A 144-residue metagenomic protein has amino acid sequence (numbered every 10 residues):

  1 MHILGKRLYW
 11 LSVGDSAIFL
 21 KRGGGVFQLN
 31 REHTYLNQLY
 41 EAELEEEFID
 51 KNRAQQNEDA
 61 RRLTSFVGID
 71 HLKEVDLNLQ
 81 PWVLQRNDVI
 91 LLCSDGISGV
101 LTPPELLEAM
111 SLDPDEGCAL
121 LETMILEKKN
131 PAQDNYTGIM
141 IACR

Functional and structural regions predicted by a protein language model:
M1-R22, Q28: Conserved catalytic micro-motifs used in adenylation/nucleotidyl-transfer and phosphoryl/amide- and methyl-transfer
L11-S12, G23, L39-A42, P103-P104: A short secondary-structure junction signal
G14, R31-E32, S94: Fold-independent oxyanion-binding glycine-rich loops and adjacent beta-strand/coil segments at enzyme active sites
S16-I18, G25-F27, Y35-L36, S98 (+1 more regions): Short, surface-exposed beta-strand-loop junctions and turns on beta-sheet-rich folds
K21, R31, L101-T102: A conserved hydrophobic position in a structured secondary element of the catalytic/binding core that shapes
R31-L84: Conserved, helical-rich catalytic subdomain that frames metal- and/or nucleotide-binding sites in enzyme alpha/beta
R61, S65-C93, I97-R144: C-terminal catalytic subdomain
